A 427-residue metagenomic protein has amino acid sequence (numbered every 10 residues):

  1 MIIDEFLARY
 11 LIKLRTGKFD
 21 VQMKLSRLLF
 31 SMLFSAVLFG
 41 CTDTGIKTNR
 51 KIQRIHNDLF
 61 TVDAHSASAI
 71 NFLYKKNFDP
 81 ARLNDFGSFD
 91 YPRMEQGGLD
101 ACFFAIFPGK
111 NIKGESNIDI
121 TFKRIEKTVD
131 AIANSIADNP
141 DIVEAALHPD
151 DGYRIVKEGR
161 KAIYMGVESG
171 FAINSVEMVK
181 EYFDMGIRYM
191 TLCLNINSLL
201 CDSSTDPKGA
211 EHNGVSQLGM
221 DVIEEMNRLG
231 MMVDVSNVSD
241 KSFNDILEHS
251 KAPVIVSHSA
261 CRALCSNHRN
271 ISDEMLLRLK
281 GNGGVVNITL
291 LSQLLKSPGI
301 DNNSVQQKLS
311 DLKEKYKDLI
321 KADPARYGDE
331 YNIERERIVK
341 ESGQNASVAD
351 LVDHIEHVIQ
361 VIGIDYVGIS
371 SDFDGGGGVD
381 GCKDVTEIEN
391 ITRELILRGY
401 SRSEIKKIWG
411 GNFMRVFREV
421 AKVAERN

Functional and structural regions predicted by a protein language model:
R15-V21: Short Gly/Ser/Thr- and charged-rich N-terminal loops/segments that act as flexible capping/hinge elements
K24-S31: Sec-dependent signal peptide recognition, specifically the positively charged N-region followed immediately by
S31-V37: Bacterial N-terminal signal peptides
C41-N213, S266-N427: N-terminal hydrophobic targeting/anchoring segments and the immediately downstream early-domain regions of hydrolases
T61-S68, V238, V256-A260: Histidine-centered catalytic micro-motifs
S175-V179, S239-A252: Distinct, well-ordered alpha-helical segments
G214-M226, I246-P253: Alpha-helix-loop-beta-strand connector modules within alpha/beta enzyme cores
D221-V235, K241-S242, M275-G281: Substrate-binding cleft of carbohydrate-active enzyme catalytic domains
